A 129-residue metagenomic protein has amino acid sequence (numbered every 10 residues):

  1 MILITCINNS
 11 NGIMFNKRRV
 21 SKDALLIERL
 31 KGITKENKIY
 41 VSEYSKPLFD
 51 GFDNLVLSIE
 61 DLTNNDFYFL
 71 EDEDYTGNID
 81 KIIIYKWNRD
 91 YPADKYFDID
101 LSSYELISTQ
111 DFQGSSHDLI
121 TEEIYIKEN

Functional and structural regions predicted by a protein language model:
M1-N129: Enzymes that bind and transform nitrogen-containing heteroaromatic metabolites
